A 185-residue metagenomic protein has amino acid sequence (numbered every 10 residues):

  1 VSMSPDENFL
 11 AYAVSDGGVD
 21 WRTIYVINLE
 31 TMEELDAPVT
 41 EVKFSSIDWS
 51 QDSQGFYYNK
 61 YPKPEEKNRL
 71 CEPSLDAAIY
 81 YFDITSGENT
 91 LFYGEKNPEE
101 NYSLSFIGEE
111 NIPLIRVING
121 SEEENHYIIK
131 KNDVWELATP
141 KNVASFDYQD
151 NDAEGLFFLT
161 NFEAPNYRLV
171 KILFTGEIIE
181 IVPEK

Functional and structural regions predicted by a protein language model:
V1-A13, E41-N59, K96-R116, K141-L159 (+1 more regions): Conserved beta-propeller blade repeats
V1-E33: Well-ordered mid-protein domain cores that form the structural environment of catalytic cofactors
S15-D16, N59-L75: Short, conserved, GDST-rich strand-edge loop motifs in beta-rich repeat architectures
G17-V19, P98, G120-S121: Short glycine/serine/proline-enriched coil/turn segments at secondary-structure junctions
W21-T23, D76, E123-H126, N166: A detector of repeated loop/turn-to-beta-strand junctions in beta-rich toroidal repeat architectures
Y25-E30, P73-T85, Y127-K131, K171-L173: Beta-propeller blade signature
E33-P38, T90-G94, V134-T139, I178-P183: A short beta-strand motif characteristic of beta-propeller blades
S121-E122, V134-N166, V170-I172, I179-E184: Beta-sandwich/jelly-roll carbohydrate-recognition scaffolds of carbohydrate-active enzymes
